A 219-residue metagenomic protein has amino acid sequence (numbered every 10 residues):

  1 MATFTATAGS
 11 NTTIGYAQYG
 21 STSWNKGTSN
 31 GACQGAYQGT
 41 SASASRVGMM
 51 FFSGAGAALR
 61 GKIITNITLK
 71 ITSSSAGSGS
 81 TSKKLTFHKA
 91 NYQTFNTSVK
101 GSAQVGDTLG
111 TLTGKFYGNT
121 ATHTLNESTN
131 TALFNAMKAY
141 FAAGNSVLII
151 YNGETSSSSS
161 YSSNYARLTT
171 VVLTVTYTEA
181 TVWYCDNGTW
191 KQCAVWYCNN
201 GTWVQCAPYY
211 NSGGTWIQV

Functional and structural regions predicted by a protein language model:
M1-G56, K89, E154-T155, Y165-R167 (+1 more regions): Flexible, small-residue-rich N-terminal segments that precede or flank a structured functional core
N30-Q34, A103-Y177: Cysteine-clustered segments with highest specificity for TGF-beta superfamily mature ligands
S43, A55-N66, K138-Y140: Extracellular/lumenal carbohydrate-interaction signature centered on repeated Trp-anchored short motifs
F52, K62-A76, L173: A short beta-strand element within beta-rich, extracytoplasmic domains of secreted/secretory-pathway proteins
L59, I71-S82, S156-S158: Extended, low-complexity, turn-rich repeat/linker tracts enriched in Gly/Pro/Ser/Thr and Asp/Glu that occur
I71-S75, N91, Y177-E179: Beta-strand elements of well-folded, non-transmembrane domains
S80-Y92: Short, surface-exposed beta-strand/strand-loop-strand elements in extracellular ectodomains
Y177-V219: Intrinsically disordered, compositionally biased repeat/linker segments
